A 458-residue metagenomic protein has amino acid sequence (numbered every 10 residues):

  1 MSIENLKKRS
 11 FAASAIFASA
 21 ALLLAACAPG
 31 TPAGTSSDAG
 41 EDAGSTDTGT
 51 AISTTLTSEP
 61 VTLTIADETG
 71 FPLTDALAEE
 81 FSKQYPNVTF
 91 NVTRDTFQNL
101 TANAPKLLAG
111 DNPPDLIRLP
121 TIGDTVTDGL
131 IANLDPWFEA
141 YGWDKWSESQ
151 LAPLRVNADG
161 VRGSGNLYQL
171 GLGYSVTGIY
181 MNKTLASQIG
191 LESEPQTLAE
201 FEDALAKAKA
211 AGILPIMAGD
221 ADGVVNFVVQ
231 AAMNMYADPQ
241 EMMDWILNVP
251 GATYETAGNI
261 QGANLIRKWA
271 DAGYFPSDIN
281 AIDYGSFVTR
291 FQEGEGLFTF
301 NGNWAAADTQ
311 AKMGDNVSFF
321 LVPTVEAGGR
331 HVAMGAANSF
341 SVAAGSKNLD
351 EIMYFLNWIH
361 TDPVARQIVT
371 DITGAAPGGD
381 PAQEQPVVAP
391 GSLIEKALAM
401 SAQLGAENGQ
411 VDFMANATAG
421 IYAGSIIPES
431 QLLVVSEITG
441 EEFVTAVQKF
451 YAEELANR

Functional and structural regions predicted by a protein language model:
S2-D128, E326-G328, Q367, E442 (+1 more regions): Conserved N-terminal structural module of periplasmic/extracytoplasmic solute-binding proteins
T50, I122-T177, S318-F320: Hinge/lid segment of periplasmic solute-binding proteins
K83, G165, S187-I189, A272 (+1 more regions): Extracytoplasmic/periplasmic substrate-recognition and gating elements
D135-L151, A237-Q261, A311-K312, T324-V332 (+2 more regions): Short, solvent-exposed loop/beta-turn-alpha elements that line the ligand-binding surface or hinge of extracytoplasmic
A152, F320, T370-G424, R458: Long, aromatic- and glycine/proline-rich binding clefts that accommodate carbohydrate-like moieties
D159-L172, T177, E202-G251, G296: Extracytoplasmic/periplasmic solute-binding protein
L205-K207, L247-I279: Glycine-centered hinge/linker elements that transmit conformational signals in sensory and ligand-binding systems
L247, A333, E395-Y451: C-terminal capping/gating helix-and-loop segments adjacent to ligand/active sites or protein-protein/ligand interfaces
